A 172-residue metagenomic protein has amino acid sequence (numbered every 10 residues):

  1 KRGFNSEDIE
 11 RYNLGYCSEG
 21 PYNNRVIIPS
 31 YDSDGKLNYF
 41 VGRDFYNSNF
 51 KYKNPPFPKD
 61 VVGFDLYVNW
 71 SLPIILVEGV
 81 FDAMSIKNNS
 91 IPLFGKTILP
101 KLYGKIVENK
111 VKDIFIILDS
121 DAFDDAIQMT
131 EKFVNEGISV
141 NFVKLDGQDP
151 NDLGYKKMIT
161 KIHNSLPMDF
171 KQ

Functional and structural regions predicted by a protein language model:
K1-I27, Y31-D34, V68-N69, G104 (+2 more regions): TOPRIM metal-binding catalytic domain and adjacent DNA-binding surface shared by DnaG-type primases
S18-D113: Phosphate-handling DNA/RNA-contact segment within nucleic-acid enzymes
R25-V26, V107-V111, N151-N164: Short, surface-exposed amphipathic charged segments that create phosphate/polyanion-binding patches used for binding
L76, K112-D125: Acidic beta-strand-to-loop metal/phosphate-binding motif
G79, D119, L145: Cofactor-binding loop segments of dinucleotide-utilizing enzymes, especially the Rossmann-like FAD- and NAD(P)+-binding
D121-A122, E131, G147: Thiamine diphosphate
D125-G137: Short, aromatic/basic amphipathic alpha-helical patches
S139-D149: A generic structural motif
